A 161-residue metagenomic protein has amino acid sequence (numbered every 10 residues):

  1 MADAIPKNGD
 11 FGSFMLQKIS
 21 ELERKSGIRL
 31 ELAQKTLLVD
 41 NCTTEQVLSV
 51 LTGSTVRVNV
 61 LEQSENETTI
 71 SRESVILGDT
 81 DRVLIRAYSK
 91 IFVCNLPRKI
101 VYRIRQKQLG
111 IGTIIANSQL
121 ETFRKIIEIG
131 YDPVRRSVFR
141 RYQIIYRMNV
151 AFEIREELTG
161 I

Functional and structural regions predicted by a protein language model:
M1-D132, V138, Y146-I161: N-terminal domain-onset segments
Q143: Conserved catalytic block of serine-dependent lipid acyl chemistry
